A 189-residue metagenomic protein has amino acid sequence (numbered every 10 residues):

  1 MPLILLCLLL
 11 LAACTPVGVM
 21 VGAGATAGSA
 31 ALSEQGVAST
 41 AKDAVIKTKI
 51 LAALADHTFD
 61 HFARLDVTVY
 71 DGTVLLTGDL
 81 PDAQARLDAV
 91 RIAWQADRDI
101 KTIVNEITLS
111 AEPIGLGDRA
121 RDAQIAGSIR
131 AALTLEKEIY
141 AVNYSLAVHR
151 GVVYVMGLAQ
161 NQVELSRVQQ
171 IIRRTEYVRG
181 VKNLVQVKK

Functional and structural regions predicted by a protein language model:
M1-P16: Sec-dependent bacterial lipoprotein signal peptides
A13-K189: N-terminal targeting leaders
